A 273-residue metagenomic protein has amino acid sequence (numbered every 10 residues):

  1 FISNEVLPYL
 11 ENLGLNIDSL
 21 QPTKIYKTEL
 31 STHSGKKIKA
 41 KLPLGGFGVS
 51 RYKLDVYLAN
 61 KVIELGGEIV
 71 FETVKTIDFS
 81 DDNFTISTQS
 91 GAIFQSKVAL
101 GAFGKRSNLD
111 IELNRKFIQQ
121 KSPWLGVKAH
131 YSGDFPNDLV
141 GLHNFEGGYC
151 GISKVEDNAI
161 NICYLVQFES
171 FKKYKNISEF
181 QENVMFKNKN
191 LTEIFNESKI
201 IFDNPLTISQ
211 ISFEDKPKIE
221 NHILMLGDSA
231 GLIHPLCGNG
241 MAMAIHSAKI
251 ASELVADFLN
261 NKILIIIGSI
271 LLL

Functional and structural regions predicted by a protein language model:
S3, L7-L10, D55, A59 (+2 more regions): A general structural signal for well-ordered alpha-helical segments in protein cores
Y9-K61, L65, F79: A conserved beta-strand/loop capping segment in the N-terminal third of enzymes that catalyze redox or closely related
K37-I38, Q167-E169, A230-L232: A short, flexible beta-alpha/helix-coil linker loop
P43-G48, R115-K116, G240-A242: Short glycine-enriched, charge-decorated loop/helix-capping segments at active-site entrances that position
K61-I194: Predominantly flavin-linked oxidoreductase catalytic cores and closely associated redox partners
T76, I93, K172-S252, N260: FAD/FMN-dependent oxidoreductases across multiple families
E253-L273: Active-site-proximal substrate-binding core of FAD-dependent oxidoreductases
